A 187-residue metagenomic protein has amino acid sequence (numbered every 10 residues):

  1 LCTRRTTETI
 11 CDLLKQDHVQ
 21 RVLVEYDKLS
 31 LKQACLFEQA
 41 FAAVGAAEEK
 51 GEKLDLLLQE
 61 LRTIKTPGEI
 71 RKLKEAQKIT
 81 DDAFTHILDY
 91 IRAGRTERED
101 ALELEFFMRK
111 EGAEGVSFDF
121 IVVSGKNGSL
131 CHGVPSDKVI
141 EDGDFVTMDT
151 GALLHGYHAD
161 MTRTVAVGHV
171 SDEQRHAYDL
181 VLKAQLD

Functional and structural regions predicted by a protein language model:
L1-D187: Active-site neighborhoods and metal-handling regions in enzymes and metal-associated proteins
